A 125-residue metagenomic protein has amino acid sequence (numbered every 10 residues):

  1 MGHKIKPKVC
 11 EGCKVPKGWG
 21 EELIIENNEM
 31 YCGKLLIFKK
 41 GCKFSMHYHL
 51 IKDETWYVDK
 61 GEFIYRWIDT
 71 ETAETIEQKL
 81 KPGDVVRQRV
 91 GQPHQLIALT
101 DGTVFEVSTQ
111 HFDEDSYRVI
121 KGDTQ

Functional and structural regions predicted by a protein language model:
G2-K6, K39-K40: Extended recognition/assembly regions associated with phosphoester-bond processing machinery
K6-C10, V15-P16, T72, Q78 (+1 more regions): Double-stranded beta-helix
C10-M46, K52: A short glycine-rich, His/Asp/Glu-containing loop-to-beta-strand
L35, T55, I76-Q78: Short, surface-exposed secondary-structure edge patches
S45-H47, Y65-W67, R87-Q88, P93-L99 (+1 more regions): Short beta-strand His + acidic residue motifs that chelate non-heme Fe in jelly-roll/DSBH and cupin folds
I51-D69: Glycine- and acidic-residue-biased ligand/ion/polar-headgroup-sensing regions
D69-G91: Short acidic-glycine-tyrosine-enriched beta hairpin
